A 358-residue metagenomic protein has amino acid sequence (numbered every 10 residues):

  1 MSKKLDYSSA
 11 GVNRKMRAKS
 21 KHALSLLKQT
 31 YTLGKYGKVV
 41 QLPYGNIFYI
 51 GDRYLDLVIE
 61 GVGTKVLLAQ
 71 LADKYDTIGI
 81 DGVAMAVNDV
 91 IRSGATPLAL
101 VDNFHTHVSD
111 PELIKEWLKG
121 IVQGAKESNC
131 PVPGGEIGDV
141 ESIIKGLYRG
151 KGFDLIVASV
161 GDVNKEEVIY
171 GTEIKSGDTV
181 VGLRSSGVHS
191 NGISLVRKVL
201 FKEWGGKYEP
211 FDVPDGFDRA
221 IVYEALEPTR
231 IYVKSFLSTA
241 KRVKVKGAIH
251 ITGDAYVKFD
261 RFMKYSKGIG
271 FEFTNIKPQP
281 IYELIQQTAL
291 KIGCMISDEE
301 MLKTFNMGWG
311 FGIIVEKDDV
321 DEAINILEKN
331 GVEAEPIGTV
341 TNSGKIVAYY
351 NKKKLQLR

Functional and structural regions predicted by a protein language model:
S2-I91, N129, P133, E141-I143 (+3 more regions): N-terminal glycine-rich phosphate/pyrophosphate-binding loops that anchor nucleotide-derived ligands and cofactors
S2-S9, E112-P131, I143-F153, D215-E224 (+2 more regions): Glycine-/charge-enriched secondary-structure boundary and capping motifs
S25, V62-G63, G82, T96-S194 (+2 more regions): Glycine-rich anion-binding loops of enzyme active sites
K35, L42-Y44, I50-Y54, D73-K74 (+9 more regions): Short coil/turn connectors at secondary-structure junctions
G51-G63, G171, P210-F211, P278-L290: Acidic-glycine-rich active-site phosphate/pyrophosphate-binding loop
L55-V58, I156-A158, V180-G182, E272 (+2 more regions): Structured core elements
E166-I169, K198-D215, E283, Q287 (+1 more regions): Structural signature of cysteine-dependent C-C bond-forming condensing enzymes
V188-L237: Glycine-rich, acidic
